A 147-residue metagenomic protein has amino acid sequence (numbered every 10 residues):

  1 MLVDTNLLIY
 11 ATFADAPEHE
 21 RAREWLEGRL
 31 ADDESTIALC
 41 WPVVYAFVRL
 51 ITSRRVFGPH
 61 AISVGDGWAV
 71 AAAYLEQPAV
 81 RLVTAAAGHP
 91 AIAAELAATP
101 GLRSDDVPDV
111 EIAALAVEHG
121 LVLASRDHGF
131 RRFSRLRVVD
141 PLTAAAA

Functional and structural regions predicted by a protein language model:
M1-L2, L7-L39, V56-D66, H119 (+1 more regions): Short, well-structured N-terminal submotif of metal-dependent ribonuclease cores
V3, R49-I51, I92: Short, basic/glycine-rich phosphate-binding loops at helix/coil junctions that contact nucleotide phosphates
D4, D109, D127: Acidic active-site catalytic centers that drive phospho-/nucleotidyl reactions and related ester hydrolyses
L39-Y45, V107, E111: Aromatic- and histidine-enriched alpha-helix N-cap/loop-to-helix transition segments that scaffold the rims
R49-Q77: Helix-adjacent hinge/juxtasegments
R55-F57, P100-G101, D140-A144: Short, hinge-like loop/turn segments at secondary-structure boundaries
A79-A124: Active-site neighborhoods of divalent-metal-dependent phosphate/nucleic-acid chemistry enzymes
A113-A147: Acidic, PIN/NYN-like endoribonuclease modules and their adjacent C-terminal/linker elements
